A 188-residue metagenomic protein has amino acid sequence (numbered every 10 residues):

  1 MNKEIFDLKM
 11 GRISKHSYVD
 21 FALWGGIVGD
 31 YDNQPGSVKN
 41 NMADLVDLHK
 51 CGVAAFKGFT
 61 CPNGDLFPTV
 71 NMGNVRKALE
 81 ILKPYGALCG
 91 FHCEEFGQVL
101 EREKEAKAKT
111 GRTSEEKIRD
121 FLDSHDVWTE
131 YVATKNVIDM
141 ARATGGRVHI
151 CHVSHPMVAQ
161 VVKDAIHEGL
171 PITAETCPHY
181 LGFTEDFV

Functional and structural regions predicted by a protein language model:
M1, N33, L66-F67: Secondary-structure boundary/capping motif
M1-H16: Metal-associated gating/positioning segment near the N- to mid-region
R12-G26: A glycine-rich helix N-cap at a beta->alpha junction
G25-D32, S37-V38: Active-site beta->alpha loop and helix N-cap motifs at the rims of alpha/beta catalytic domains
K39-V188: Histidine/acidic residue-rich metal-binding segments in metalloenzymes
